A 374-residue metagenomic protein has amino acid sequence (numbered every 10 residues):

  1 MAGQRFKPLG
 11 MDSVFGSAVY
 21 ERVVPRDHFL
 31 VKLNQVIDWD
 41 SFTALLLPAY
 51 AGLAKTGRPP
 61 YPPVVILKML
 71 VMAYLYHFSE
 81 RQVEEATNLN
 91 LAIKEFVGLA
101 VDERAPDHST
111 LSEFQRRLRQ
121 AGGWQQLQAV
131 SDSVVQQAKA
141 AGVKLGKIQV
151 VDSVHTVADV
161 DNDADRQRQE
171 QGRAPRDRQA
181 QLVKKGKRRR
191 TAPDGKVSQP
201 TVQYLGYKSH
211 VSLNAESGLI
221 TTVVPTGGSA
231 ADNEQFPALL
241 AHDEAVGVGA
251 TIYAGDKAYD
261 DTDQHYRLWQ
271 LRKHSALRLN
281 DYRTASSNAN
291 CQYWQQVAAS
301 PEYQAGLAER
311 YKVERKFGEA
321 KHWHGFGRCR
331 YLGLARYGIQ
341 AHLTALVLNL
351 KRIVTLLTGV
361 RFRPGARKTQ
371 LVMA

Functional and structural regions predicted by a protein language model:
M1-D40, A44-L47, T355-A374: Charged, often Cys/His-bearing segments associated with DNA-binding zinc-finger transcription factors
A2-R5, L45-Q136: Basic, low-complexity intrinsically disordered segments
V19, V23, K32, Q120 (+6 more regions): Hydrophobic alpha-helical scaffolding
D38, G57-V65, E103-D107, A305 (+2 more regions): Secondary-structure capping and boundary motifs in well-ordered enzyme cores
S41-K55, W323-R330: Short amphipathic alpha-helical segments and their helix-coil junctions
L75-Q82, L219, G325-G327, L350-R361: Short helix-capping/linker segments at secondary-structure and domain boundaries
E85-N88, V97-L99, P106-L268: Polybasic low-complexity intrinsically disordered regions
E170, K257-A335, I339-H342, R361: Helix-centered, glycine/charged polyanion-binding patches within enzymatic domains that contact phosphate-containing
